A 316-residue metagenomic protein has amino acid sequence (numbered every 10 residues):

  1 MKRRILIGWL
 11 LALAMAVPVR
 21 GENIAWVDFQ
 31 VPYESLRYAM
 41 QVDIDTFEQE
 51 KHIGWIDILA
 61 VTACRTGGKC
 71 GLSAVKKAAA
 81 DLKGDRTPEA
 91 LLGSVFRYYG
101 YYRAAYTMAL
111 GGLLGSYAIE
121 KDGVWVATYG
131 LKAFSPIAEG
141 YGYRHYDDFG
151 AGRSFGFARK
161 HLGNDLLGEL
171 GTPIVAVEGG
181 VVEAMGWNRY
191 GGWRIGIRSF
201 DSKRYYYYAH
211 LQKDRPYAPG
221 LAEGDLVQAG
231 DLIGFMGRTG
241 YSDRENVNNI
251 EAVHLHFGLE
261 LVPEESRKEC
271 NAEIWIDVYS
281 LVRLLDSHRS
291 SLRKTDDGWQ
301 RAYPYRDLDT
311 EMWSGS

Functional and structural regions predicted by a protein language model:
K2-G100: Cationic-aromatic interfacial patches
R86-W193, A229, R283-S316: Surface-exposed, glycine-biased beta-strand/turn segments
G100, T107, G191, Y217 (+2 more regions): Extracytoplasmic/secreted cell-surface and envelope-processing proteins
D165, Y207, F235: Conserved beta-strand positions that form and line the central face of beta-propeller blades
G171, F200-S202, K213, E260-E264: Solvent-exposed coil/turn segments that connect beta secondary-structure elements in extracytoplasmic/periplasmic
V177-G220, R244-V253: Zn2+-dependent peptidoglycan hydrolase active-site motif and core
D225-D297: Conserved, short, structured surface segments that act as functional micro-motifs
